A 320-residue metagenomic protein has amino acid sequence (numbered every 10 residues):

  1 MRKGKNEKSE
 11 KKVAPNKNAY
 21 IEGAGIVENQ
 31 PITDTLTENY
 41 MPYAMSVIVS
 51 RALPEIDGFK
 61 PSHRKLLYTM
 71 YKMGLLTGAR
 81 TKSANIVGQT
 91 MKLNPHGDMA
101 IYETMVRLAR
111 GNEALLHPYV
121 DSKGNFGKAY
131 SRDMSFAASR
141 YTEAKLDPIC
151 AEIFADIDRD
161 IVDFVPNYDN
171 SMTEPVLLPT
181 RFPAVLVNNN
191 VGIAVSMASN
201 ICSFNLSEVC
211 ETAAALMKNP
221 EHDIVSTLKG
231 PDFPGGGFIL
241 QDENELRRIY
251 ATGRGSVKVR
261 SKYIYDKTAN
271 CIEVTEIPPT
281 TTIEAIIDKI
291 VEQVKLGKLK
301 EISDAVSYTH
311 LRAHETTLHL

Functional and structural regions predicted by a protein language model:
R2-G253: Catalytic phosphate-handling regions of large nucleic-acid enzymes and associated NTPases
G58, A305-Y308: Short, compositionally biased segments
I201-F204, T281, A285, E315: A generic structural signal for alpha-helix starts
K258-R260: Eukaryotic nuclear low-complexity, Arg/Ser/Gly/Pro-rich intrinsically disordered regions
N270-L296: Long hydrophobic segments that form regular secondary structure
K298-V306: Short beta-strand elements
T309-T316: Conserved small/polar residues in nucleotide/adenosyl-binding loops
